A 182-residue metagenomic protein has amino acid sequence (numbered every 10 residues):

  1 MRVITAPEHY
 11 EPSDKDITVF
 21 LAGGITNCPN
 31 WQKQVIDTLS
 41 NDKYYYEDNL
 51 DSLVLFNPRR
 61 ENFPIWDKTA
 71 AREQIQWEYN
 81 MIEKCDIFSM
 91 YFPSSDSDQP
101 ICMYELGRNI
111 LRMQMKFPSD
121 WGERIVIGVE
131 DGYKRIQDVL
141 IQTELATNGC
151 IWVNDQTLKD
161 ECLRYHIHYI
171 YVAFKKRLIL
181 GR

Functional and structural regions predicted by a protein language model:
M1-R182: Conserved catalytic or regulatory cores that recognize and/or transform ribose-phosphate-containing ligands
